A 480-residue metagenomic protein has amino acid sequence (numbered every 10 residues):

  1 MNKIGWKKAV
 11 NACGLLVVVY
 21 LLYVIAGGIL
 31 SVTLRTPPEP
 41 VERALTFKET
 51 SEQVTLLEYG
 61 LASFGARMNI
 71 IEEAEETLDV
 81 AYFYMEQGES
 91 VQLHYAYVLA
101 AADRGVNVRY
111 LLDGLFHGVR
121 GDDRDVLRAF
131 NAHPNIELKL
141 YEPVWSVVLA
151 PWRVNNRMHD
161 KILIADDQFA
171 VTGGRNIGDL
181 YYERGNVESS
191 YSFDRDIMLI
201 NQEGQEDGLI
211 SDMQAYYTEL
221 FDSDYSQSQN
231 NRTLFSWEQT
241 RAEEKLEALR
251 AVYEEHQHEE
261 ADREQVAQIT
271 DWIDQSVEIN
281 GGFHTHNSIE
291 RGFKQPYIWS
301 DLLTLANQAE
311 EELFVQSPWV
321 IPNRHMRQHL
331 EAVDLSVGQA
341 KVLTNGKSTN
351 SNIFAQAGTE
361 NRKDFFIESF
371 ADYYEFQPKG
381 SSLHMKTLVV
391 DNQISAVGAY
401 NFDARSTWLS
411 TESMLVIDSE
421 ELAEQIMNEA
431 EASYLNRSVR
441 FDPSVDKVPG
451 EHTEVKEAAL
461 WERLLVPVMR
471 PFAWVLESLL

Functional and structural regions predicted by a protein language model:
N2-I136, W145-N156, F169-L480: Charged, low-complexity intrinsically disordered terminal segments
H159: Catalytic-core segment of enzymes that process non-peptidic bonds
A165-D166: A short, structured loop/turn motif at beta-sheet edges
